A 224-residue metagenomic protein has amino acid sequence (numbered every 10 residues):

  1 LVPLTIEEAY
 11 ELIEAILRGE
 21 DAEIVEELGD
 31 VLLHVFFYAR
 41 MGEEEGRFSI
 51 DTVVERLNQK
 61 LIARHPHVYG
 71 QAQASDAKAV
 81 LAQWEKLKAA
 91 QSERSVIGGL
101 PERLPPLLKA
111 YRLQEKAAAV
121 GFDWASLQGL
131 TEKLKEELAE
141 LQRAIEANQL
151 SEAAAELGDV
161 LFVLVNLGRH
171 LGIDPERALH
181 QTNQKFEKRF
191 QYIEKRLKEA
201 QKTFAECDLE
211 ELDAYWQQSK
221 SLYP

Functional and structural regions predicted by a protein language model:
L1-E27, L33-L157, L161-P224: Flexible "arm" and connector segments at domain edges
